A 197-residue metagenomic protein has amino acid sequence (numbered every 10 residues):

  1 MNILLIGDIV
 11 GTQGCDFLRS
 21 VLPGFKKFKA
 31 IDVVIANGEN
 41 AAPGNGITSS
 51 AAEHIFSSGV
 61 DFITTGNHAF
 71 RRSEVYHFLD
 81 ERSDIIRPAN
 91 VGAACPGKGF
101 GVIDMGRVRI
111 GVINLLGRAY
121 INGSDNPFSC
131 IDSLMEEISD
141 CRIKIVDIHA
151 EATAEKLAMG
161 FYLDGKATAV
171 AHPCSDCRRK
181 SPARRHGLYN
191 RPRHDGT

Functional and structural regions predicted by a protein language model:
M1-T197: Acidic, metal/ion-coordinating pockets
